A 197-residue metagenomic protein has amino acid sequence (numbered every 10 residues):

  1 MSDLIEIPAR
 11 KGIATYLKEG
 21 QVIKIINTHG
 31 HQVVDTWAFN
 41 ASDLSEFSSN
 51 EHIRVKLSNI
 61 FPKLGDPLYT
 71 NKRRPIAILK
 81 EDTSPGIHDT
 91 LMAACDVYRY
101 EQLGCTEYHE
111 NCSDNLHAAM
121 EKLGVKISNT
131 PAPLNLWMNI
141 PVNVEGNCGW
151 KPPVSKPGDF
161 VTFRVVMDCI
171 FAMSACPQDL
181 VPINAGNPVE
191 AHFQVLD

Functional and structural regions predicted by a protein language model:
M1-D197: Acidic, Ser/Thr/Pro
